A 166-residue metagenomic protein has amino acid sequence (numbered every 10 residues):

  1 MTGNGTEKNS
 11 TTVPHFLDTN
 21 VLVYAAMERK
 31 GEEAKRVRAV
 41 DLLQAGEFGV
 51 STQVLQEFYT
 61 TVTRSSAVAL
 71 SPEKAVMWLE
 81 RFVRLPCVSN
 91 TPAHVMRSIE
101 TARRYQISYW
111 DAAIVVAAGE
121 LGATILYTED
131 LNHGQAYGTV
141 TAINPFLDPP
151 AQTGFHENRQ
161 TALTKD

Functional and structural regions predicted by a protein language model:
M1-P14, V115-D166: Acidic, PIN/NYN-like endoribonuclease modules and their adjacent C-terminal/linker elements
M1-V50, S65-E73, Q152-E157, A162: Short, well-structured N-terminal submotif of metal-dependent ribonuclease cores
T19, D111-A112: Conserved glycosyltransferase catalytic-site signature
T52-E57, V76-R104: Acidic catalytic patch
Q106-S108: Beta-rich strand-turn-strand
